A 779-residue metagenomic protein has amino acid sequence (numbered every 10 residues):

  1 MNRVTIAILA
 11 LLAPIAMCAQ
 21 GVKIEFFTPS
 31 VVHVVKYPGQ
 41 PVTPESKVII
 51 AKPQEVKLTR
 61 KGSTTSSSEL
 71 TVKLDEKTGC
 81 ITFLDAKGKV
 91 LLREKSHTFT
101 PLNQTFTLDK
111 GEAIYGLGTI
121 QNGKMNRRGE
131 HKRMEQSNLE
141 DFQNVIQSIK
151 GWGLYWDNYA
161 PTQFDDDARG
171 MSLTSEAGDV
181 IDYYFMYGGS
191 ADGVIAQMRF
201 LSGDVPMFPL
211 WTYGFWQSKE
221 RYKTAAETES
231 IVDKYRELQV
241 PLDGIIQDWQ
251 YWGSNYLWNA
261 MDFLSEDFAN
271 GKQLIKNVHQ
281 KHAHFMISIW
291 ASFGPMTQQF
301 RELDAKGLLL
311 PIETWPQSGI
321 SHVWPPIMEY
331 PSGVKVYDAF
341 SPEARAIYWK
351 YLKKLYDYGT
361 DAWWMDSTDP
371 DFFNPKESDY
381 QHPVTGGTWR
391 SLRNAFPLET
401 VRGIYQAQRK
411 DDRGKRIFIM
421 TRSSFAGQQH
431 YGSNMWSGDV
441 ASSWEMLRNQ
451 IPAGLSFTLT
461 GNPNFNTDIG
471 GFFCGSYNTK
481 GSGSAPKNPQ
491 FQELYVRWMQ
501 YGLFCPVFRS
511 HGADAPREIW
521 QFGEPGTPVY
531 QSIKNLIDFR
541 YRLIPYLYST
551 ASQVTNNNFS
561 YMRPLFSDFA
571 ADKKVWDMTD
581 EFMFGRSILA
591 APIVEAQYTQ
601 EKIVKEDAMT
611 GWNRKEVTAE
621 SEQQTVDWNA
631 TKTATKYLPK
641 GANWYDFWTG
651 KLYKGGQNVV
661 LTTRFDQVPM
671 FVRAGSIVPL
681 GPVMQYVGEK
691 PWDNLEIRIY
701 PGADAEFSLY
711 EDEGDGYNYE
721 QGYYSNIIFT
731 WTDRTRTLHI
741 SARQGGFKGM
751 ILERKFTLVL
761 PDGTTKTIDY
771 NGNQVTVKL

Functional and structural regions predicted by a protein language model:
M1-G21: Bacterial Sec-dependent N-terminal signal peptides
I24, V34, T65, E69 (+2 more regions): Short, well-ordered beta-strand segments enriched in hydrophobic/aromatic residues
E25-S66, F99-Q104: A low-complexity, Ser/Thr/Gly/Pro-enriched, surface-exposed linker/loop concept that marks segments flanking
P29-H33, Q40-T43, T71-K73, G79-I81 (+5 more regions): Primarily extracytoplasmic ectodomains and periplasmic/lumenal surface modules that are beta-strand-rich
V42-K52, K73-K87, K95-S96, F747-T764: Extended Gly/Ser/Thr-rich low-complexity repeat segments, especially those forming or decorating extracellular
P53, N629-T631, G656, Y770-L779: Solvent-exposed, conformationally flexible loop/turn segments
K89-D666, R673: Catalytic-domain carbohydrate-binding cleft regions of carbohydrate-active enzymes
Q667-Q774: Accessory, solvent-exposed terminal regions and/or long lumenal/extracellular loops of proteins
